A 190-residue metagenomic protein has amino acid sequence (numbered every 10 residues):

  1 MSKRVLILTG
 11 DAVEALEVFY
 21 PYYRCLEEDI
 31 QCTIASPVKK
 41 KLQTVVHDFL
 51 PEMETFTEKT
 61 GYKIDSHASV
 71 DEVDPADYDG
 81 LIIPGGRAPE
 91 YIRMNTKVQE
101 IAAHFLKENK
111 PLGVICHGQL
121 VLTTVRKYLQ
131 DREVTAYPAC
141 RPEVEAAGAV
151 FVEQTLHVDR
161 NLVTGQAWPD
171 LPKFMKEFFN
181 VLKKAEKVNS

Functional and structural regions predicted by a protein language model:
M1-E108, L120-E133, R141-S190: Extended, subdomain-level signal for the structured scaffold at the beginning of enzyme domains
I115-G118: Short, thiol/selenol-centered motifs that function as redox-active sites or metal-ligating centers
A136: Short, basic/aromatic beta-hairpin or loop at an interaction surface
